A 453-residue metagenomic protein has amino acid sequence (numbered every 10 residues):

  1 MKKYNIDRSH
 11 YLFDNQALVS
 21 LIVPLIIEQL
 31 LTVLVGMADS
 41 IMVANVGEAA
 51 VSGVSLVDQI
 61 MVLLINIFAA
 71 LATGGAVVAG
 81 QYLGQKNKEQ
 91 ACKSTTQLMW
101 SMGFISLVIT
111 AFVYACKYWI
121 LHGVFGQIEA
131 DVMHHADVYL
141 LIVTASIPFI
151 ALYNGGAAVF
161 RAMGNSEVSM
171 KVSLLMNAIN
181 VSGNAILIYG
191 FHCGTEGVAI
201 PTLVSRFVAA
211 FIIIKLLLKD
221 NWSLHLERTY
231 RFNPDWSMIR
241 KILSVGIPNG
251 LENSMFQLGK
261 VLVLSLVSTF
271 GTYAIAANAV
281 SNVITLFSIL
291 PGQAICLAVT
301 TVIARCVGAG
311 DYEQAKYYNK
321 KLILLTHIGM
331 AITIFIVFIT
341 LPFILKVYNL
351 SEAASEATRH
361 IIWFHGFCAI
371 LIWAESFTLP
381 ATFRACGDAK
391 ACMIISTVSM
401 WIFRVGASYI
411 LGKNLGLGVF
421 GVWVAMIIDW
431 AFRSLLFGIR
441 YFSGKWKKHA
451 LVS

Functional and structural regions predicted by a protein language model:
M1-L25, A79-S146, G190-I247, I303-A369 (+1 more regions): Short alpha-helical transmembrane segments in multi-pass integral membrane proteins
S9-I41, N45-V46, V62-G74, S106-T110 (+4 more regions): N-terminal transmembrane alpha-helices
S20, V43-V62, A130-H135, T195-E196 (+6 more regions): Interfacial/gating helices of multi-pass transporter permease domains
S20-D39, I142, L175-M176, S205-A209 (+3 more regions): Transmembrane helical elements of multi-pass membrane transporters/channels
Q29-V33, N66, S106, T110 (+10 more regions): Residue-level hotspots within the lipid-embedded alpha helices of multi-pass solute transporters
L30, L34-S52, L121-A130, I186-C193 (+4 more regions): Helix-terminus/linker motif at the lipid-water interface of multi-pass membrane proteins
V51-A111, I150-S169, L264, I275-L341 (+1 more regions): Small-residue-rich hydrophobic transmembrane alpha-helices
A72, I142-R161, S169-N180, V198-I213 (+5 more regions): Short runs within selected transmembrane alpha-helices of multi-pass transporters and secretion channels
